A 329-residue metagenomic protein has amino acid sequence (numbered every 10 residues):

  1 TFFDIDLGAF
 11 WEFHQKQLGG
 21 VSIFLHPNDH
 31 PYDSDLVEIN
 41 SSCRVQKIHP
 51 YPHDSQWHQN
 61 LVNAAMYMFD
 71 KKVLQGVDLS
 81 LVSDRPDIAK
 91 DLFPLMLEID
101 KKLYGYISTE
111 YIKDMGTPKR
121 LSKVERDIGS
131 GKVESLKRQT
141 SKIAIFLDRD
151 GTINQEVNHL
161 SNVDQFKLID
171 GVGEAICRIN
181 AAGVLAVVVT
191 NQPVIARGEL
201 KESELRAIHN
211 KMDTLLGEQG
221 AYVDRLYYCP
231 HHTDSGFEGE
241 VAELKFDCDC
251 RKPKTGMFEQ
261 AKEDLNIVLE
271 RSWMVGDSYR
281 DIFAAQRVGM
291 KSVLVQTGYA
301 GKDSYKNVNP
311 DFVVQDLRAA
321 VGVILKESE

Functional and structural regions predicted by a protein language model:
F2-F3, G8-Q15, N28-P31, R44-E134: Catalytic-core segments of class I nucleotidyltransferases/pyrophosphorylases that form NMP-activated intermediates
H14, V37, C43, D70 (+3 more regions): Residue-level signal for inorganic ion chemistry
Q17-P27: A short, conserved acidic/glycine-rich loop-to-beta-strand motif that forms the donor nucleotide-sugar/metal
K142-A186: Active-site neighborhood of HAD-like aspartate-dependent phosphohydrolases
V172, I176-L215, A221-G236, A285: Substrate-recognition element of Asp-dependent hydrolases with the DxDx(T/V) motif
V241-I282: Conserved Lys-Pro-Asp/Glu-containing loop-to-beta segment of HAD-superfamily phosphomonoesterases, centered on
W273-F312: Acidic, Mg2+-coordinating phosphoryl-transfer loop and its flanking beta/alpha structural elements, shared across
D311-A320: Short acidic-hydrophobic, aromatic-tinged amphipathic segments that line or gate anion-handling sites
